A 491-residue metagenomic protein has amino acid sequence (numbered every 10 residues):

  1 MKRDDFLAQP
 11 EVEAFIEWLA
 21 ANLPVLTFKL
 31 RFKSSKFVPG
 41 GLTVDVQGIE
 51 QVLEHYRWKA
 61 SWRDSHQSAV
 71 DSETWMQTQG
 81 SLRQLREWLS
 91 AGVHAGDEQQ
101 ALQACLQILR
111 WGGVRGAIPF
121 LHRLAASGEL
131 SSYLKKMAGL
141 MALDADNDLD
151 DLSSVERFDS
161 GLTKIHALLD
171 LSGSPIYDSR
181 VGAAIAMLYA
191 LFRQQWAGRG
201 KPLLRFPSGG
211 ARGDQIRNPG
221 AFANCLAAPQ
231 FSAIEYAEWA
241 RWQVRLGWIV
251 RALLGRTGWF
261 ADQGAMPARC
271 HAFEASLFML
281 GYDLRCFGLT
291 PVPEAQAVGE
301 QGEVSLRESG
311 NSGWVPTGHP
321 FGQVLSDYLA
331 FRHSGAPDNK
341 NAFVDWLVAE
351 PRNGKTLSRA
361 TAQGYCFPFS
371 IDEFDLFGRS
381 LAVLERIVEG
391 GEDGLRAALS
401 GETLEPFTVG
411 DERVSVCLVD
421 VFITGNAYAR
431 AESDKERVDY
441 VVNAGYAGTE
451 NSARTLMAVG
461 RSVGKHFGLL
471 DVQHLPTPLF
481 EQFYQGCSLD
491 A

Functional and structural regions predicted by a protein language model:
M1-H55, S179-A184, F192-G318, A453-V459 (+1 more regions): C-terminal accessory module of base-excision DNA glycosylases/AP lyases that mediates lesion recognition and DNA
E54-D151: Long, highly charged, low-complexity intrinsically disordered interaction regions that mediate electrostatic DNA/RNA
N147-D170: Helix-hairpin-helix
I165-R180, L188-R193: Catalytic Zn2+-binding segment of zinc metalloproteases
R307-Q323, L395-F422: Short alpha-helical segments that sit at the start of domains
W346-G354, D439-E450: Short helix-coil junctions and helix-kink-helix linkers
N353-Q363, G448-S462: Short amphipathic alpha-helical interaction segments
F367-A398, D471-S488: Accessory beta->alpha helical hairpin/"wing" motif in late/C-terminal subdomains of nucleic-acid enzymes
